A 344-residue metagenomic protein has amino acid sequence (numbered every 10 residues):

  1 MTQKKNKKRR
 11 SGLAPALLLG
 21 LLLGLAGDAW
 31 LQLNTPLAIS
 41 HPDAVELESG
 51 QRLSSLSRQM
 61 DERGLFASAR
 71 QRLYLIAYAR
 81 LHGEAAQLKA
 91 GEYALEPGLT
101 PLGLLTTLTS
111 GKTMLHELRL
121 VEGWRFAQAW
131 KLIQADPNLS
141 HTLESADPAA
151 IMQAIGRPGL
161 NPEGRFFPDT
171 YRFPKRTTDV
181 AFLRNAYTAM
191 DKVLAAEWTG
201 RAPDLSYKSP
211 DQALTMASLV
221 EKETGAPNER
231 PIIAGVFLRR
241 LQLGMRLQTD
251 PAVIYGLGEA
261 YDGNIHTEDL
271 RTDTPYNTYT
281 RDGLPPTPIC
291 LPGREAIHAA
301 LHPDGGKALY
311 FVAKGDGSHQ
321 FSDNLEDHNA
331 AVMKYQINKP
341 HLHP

Functional and structural regions predicted by a protein language model:
M1-Q248, C290-E295, A299-K307, G315-P344: Conserved catalytic or metal-liganding residues and their short signature motifs at active sites of enzymes
P227-T280: Small-residue-rich helix-loop
T280-I289: Histidine-acidic residue clusters that define the catalytic metal-binding segment of zinc metallopeptidase domains
